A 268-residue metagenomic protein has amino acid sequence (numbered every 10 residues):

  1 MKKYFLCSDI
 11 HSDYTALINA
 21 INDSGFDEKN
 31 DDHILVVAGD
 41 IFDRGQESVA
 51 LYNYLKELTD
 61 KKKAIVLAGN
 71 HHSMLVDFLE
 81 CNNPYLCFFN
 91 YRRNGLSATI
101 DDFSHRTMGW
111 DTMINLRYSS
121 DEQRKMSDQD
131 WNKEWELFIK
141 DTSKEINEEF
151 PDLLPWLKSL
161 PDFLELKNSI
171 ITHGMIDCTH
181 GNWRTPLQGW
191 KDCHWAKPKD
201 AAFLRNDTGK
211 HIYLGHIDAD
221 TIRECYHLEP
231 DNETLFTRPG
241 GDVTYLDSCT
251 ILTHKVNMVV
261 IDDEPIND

Functional and structural regions predicted by a protein language model:
M1, D32, K61-K62, E165 (+2 more regions): Alpha-helical hydrophobic/aromatic positions enriched in membrane-embedded helices and signal peptides
K2, T253, I266-D268: Alpha/beta-hydrolase fold catalytic core
K3, C7, D13-G95: Core catalytic region of metal-dependent phosphoesterases/phosphodiesterases, especially metallo-beta-lactamase-like
S8, G39, A68-G69, T172 (+2 more regions): Single, functionally critical "micro-switch" positions that shape active/binding sites and transmembrane helices
H11-T15, D43-G45, H71-V76, Y213-E224 (+1 more regions): Active-site environment of divalent metal-dependent phosphoester hydrolases
A64-L137: A basic- and aromatic-enriched beta-loop-alpha substructure that forms the phosphate/nucleotide- and DNA/RNA-contacting
D101, W110-T244, C249-H254: Acidic, His/Gly-enriched loop-helix segments that form or flank divalent-metal centers in metallo-dependent hydrolases
K167-N168, V260-P265: Short acidic-glycine loop/turn motifs at beta-strand connectors
